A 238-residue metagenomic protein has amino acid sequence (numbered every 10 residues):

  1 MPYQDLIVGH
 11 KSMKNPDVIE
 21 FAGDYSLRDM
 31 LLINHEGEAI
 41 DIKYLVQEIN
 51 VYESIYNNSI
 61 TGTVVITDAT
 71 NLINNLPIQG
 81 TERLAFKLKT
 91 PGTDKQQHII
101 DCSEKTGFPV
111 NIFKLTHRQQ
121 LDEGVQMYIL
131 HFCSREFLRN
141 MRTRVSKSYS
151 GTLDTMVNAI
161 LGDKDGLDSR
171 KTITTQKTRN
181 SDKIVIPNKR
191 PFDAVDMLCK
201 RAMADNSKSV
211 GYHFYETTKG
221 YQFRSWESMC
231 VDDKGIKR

Functional and structural regions predicted by a protein language model:
M1-R142: Assembly/oligomerization scaffold segments
V46, V157, V195-L198: A generic alpha-helix structural signal
I78-G80, N158, G162, K200 (+1 more regions): Short, intrinsically disordered, mixed-charge
D94-Q97, L167-T172, N206-G211: Short secondary-structure capping/junction motifs at helix and strand boundaries
V125-R139, S150-I173: Glycine-rich, acidic and aromatic/proline-enriched surface loops and short helix-turn segments that act as binding
M127-L130, S134-E136, T174-R238: Short beta-strand-centered interaction patches in the first periplasmic/extracellular domains of large envelope
M141-S150, N180-I186: Second-shell loop/turn segments in exported
